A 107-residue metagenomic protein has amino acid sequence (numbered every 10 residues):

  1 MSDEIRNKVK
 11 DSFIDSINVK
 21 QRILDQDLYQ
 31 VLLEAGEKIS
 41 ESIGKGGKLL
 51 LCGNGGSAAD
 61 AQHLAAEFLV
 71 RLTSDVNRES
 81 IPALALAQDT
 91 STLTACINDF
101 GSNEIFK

Functional and structural regions predicted by a protein language model:
M1-Q26: Generic N-terminal amphipathic, Lys/Arg-enriched alpha-helix
I5, L28-V31, S57: Residue-level recognition of alpha-helical structural elements
L24-K45: A short, well-structured juxtamembrane/interface segment
E41-K107: Glycine-rich, small/polar surface segments that engage phosphate groups of diverse ligands
